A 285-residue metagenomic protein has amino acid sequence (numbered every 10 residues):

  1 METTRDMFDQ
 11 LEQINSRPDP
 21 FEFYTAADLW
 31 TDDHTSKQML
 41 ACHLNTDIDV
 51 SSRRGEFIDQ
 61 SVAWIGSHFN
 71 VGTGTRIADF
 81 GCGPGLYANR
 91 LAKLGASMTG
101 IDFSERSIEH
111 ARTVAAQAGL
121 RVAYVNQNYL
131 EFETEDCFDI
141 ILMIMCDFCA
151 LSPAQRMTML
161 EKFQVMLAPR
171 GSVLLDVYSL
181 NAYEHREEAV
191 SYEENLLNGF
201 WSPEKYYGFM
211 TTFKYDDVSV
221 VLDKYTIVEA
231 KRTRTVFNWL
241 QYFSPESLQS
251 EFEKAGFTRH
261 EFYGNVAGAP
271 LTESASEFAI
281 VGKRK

Functional and structural regions predicted by a protein language model:
M1-W30: N-terminal auxiliary segments of SAM/dcSAM-dependent transferases
P84-L94: Conserved SAM-binding loop of SAM-dependent methyltransferases across substrates and taxa, primarily the Class I
S104-R106: Conserved SAM/SAH-binding beta-strand->alpha-helix loop
Q117-E131: Conserved SAM-binding strand-loop segment of SAM-dependent methyltransferases
E133-I140: A short acidic, Gly/Pro-enriched loop at the edge of an enzyme's catalytic core that lines a small-molecule cofactor
M157-P169: A short glycine-rich, Lys/Arg-flanked "PGG" loop and its adjoining helix->strand segment in the class I
R170-V177: Conserved beta-strand signature within the Rossmann-like core of class I S-adenosyl-L-methionine
V177-S247: SAM-dependent methyltransferase
